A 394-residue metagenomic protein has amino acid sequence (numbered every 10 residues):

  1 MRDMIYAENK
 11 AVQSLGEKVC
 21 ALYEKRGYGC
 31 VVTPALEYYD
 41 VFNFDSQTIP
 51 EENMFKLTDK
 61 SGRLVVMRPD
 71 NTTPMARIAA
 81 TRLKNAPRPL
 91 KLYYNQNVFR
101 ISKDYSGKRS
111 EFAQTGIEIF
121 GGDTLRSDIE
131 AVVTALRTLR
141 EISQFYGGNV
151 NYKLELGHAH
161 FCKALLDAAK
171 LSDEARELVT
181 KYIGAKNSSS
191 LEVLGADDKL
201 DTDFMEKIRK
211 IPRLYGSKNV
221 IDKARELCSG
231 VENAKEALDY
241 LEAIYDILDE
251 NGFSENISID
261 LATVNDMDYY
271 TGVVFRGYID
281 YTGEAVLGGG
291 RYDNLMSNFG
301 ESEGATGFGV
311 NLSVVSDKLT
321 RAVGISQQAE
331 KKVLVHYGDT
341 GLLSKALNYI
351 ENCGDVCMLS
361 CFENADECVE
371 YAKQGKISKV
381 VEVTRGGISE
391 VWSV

Functional and structural regions predicted by a protein language model:
M1-N9: Auxiliary tRNA-acceptor-end handling modules of aminoacyl-tRNA synthetases
E8-R26, E37-D40, T72-L83, K91-Y146 (+1 more regions): Positively charged, Gly/Ser-enriched RNA/tRNA-binding surfaces
C30-T33, Y94, K153-G157, S258-D260: A structural signal for short, well-ordered beta-strand segments and their strand-loop junctions that often border
A35-V65: Polyanion/phosphate-binding surface patch
D45-I49, A168-L171, V273, Y371-K376: Short low-complexity, flexible loop/linker segments enriched in glycine and/or proline with clustered acidic
N53-D59, K170-L194, F253, I279: Acidic, His- and aromatic-enriched active-site or binding-groove loops in soluble protein domains that engage sugars
N85-P87, S106, S172-A175: A short alpha->loop->secondary-structure connector
L156-A169, K186-N187: Short, conserved secondary-structure transition motifs
